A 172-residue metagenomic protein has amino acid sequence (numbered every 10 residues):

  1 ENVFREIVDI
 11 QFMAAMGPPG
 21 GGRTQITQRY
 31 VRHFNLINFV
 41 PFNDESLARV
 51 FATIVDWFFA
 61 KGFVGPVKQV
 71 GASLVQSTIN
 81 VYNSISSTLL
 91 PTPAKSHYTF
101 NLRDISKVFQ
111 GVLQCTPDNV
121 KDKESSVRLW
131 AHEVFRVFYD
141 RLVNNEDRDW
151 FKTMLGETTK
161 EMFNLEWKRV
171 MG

Functional and structural regions predicted by a protein language model:
E1-F4, F12-M13, G22-R23: Gly/Lys-enriched N-terminal cap/neck module of very large, oligomeric protein machines
N2-R5, Q28, H97: Replace "in large, NTP-powered and nucleic-acid-processing enzymes" with "in large, NTP-powered factors and other
V8-M13, G17, R32-I37, P41-G172: Alpha-helical lid/collar subdomain of P-loop NTPases
P19-H33: Short regulatory helix/loop adjacent to the ATP-binding pocket of P-loop NTPases
